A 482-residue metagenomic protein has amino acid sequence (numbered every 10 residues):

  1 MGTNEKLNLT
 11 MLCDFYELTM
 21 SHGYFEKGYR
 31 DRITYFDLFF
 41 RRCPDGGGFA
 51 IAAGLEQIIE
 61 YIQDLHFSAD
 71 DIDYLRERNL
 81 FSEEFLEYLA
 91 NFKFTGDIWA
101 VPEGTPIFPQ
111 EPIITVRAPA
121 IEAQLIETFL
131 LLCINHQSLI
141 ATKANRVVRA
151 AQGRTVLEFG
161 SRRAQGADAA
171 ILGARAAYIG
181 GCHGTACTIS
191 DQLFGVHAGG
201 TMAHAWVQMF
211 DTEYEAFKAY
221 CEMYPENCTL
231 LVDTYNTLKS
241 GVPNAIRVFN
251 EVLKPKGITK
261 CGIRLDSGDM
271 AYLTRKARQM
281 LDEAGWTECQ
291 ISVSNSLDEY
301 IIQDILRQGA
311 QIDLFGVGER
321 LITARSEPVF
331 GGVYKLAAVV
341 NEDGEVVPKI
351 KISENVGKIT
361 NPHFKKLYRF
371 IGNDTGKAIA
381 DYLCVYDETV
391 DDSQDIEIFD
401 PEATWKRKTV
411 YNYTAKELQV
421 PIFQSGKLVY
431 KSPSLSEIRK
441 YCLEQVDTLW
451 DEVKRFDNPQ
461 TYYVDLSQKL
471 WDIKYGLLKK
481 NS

Functional and structural regions predicted by a protein language model:
M1-I33, R42-P44, L80-F81, L86-T95 (+7 more regions): Buried, small/hydrophobic-residue-enriched core segments of structured protein domains
G2-R32, F36, D45-G47, A52 (+2 more regions): Gly/Ser/Thr/Ala-enriched C-terminal appendages of enzymes
T34-A90, W99: N-terminal, Lys/Arg-enriched amphipathic/low-complexity engagement segments that precede the first folded domain
D73-Y74, T142-R146, G160, K454-T461: Short coil/turn segments at secondary-structure boundaries
G199, I263, I291, D313-F315: Hydrophobic residues within beta-strands of alpha/beta enzymes
H204, S294, G318: Residue-level "edge-of-site" marker
